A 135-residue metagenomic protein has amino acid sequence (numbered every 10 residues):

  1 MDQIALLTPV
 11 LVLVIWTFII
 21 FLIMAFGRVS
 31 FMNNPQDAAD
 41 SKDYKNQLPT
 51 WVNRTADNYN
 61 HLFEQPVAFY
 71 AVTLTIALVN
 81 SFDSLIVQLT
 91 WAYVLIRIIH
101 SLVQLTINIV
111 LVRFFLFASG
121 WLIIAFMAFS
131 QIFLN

Functional and structural regions predicted by a protein language model:
L6-L22: Alpha-helical transmembrane segments
V12-I15, W91-L95, F115, L122: Hydrophobic residues within alpha-helical transmembrane segments of multi-pass solute transporters/permease subunits
L22, F26-A56: Cytosolic, membrane-interface loops and tails of multi-pass inner-membrane proteins
N60-T75: Core segments of transmembrane alpha-helices that mediate helix-helix packing or line hydrophobic substrate/ligand
L74-L78, I98-L102, A128-F129: Alpha-helical transmembrane segments of multipass membrane proteins
D83-Y93: Structural signature of hydrophobic alpha-helical transmembrane segments
I99-I123: Interfacial loop-to-transmembrane junctions
F126-N135: Juxtamembrane boundary at the C-terminal end of a transmembrane helix
